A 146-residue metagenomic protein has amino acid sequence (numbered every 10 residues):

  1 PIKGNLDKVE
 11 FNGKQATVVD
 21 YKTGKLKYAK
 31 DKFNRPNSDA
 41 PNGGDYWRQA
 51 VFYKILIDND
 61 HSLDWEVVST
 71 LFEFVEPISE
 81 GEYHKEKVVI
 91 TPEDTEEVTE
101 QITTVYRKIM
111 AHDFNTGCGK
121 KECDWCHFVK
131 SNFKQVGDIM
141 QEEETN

Functional and structural regions predicted by a protein language model:
P1-N146: RecB-family 4Fe-4S metal-dependent nuclease core
